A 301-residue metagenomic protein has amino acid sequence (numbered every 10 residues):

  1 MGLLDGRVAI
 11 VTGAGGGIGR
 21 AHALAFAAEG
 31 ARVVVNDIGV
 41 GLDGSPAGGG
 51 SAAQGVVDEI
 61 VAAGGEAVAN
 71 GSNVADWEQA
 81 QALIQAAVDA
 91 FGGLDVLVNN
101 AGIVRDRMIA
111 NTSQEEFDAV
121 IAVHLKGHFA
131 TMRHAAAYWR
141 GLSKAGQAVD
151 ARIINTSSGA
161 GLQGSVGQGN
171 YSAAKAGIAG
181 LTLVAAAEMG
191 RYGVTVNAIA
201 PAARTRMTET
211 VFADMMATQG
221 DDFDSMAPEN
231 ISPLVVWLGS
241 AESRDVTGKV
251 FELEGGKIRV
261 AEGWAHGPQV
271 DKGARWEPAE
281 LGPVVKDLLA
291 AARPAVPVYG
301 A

Functional and structural regions predicted by a protein language model:
G2-V35, V40: Canonical Rossmann dinucleotide-binding motif of NAD(H)/NADP(H)-dependent dehydrogenases/reductases, specifically
D5, A63-E66, A86-N99, R105 (+2 more regions): A glycine-rich helix->loop->beta "capping" turn within Rossmann-like NAD(P)(H)-dependent oxidoreductase domains
G50, Q54, G71-A82, Q114: The beta1-alpha1 cofactor-binding region of Rossmann-like NAD(H)/NADP(H)-dependent oxidoreductases
I60, M108-I109, E116-I121: Substrate-binding pocket helix/loop in short-chain dehydrogenase/reductase
M132, A174: Active-site helix of classical SDR
S158: Residue(s) in the substrate-gating loop at a strand-loop-helix junction that position the organic substrate next
A198, Q219-A301: C-terminal helical subdomain
